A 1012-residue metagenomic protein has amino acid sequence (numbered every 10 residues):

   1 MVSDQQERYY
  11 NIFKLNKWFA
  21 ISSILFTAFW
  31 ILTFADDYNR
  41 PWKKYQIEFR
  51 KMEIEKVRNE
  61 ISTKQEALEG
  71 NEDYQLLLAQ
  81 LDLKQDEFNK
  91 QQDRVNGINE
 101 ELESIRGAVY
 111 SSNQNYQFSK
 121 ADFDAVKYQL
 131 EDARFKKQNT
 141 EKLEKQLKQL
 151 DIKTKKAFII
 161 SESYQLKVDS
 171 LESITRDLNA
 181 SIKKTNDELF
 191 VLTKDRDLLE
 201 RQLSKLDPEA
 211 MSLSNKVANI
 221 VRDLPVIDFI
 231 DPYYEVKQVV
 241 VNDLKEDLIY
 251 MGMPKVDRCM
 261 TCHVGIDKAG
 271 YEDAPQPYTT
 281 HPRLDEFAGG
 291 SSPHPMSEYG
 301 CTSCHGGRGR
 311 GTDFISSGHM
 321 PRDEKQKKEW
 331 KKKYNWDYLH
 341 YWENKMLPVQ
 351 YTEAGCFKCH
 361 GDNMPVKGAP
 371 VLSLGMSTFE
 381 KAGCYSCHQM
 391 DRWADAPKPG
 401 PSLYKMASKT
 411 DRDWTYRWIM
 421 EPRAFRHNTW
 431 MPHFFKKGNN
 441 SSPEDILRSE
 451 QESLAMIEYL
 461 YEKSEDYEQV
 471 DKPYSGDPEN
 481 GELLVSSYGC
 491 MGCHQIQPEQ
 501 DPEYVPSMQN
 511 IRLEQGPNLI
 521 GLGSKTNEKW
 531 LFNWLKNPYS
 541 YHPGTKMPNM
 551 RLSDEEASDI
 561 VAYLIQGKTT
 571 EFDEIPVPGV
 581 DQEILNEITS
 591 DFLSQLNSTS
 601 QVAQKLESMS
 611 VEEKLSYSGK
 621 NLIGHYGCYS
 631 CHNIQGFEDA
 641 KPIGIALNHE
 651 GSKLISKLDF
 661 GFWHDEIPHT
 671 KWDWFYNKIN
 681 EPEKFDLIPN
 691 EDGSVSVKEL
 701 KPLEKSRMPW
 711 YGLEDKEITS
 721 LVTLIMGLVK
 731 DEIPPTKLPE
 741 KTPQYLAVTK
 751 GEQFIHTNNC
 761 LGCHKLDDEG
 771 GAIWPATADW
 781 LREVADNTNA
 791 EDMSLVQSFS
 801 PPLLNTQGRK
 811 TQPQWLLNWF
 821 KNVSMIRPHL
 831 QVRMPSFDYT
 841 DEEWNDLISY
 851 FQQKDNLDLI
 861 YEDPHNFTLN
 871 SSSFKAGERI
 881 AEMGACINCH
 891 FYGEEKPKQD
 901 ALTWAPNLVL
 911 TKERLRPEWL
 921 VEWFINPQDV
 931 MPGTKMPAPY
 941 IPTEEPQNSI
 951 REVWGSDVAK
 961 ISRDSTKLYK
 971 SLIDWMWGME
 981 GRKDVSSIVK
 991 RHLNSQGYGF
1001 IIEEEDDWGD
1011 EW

Functional and structural regions predicted by a protein language model:
T27-M52, E72: Transmembrane signal-anchor/signal-peptide helices with a preference for the extracytoplasmic
E53-D82: Short extracytoplasmic
L83, E87-S163, K167-S170, I174-T175: Extended alpha-helical coiled-coil "stalk/arm" regions that act as elongated linkers or oligomerization scaffolds
E162-Y278, S590-S608, K620: Long amphipathic alpha-helical scaffold segments
Y233-P254, R283-H294, H340-P348, H360-F379 (+8 more regions): Electrostatic cytochrome c docking/interface patches
C259, C301, C356, C384 (+4 more regions): Short cysteine-rich clusters marking metal-coordination/redox-active sites
G265, G307, D362, M390-D391 (+4 more regions): Cys/His-rich metal-chelating microdomains
L284-K358, N363-A369, S377, K381-S464 (+5 more regions): Extracytoplasmic electron-transfer domains, predominantly the class I c-type cytochrome c fold
